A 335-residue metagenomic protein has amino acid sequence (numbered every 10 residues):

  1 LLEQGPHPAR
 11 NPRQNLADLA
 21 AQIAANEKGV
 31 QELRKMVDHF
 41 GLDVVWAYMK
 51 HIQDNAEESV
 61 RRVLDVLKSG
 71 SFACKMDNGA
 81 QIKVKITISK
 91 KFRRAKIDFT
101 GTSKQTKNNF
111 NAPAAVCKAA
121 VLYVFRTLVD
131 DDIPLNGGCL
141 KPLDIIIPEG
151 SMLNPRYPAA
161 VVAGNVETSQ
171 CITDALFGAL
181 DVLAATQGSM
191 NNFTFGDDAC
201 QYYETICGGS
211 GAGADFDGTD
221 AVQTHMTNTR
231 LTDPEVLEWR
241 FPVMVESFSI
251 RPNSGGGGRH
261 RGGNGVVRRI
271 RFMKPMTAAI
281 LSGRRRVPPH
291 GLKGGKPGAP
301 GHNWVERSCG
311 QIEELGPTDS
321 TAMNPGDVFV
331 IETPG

Functional and structural regions predicted by a protein language model:
L1-K96, T100-G335: Glycine/proline-enriched, intrinsically flexible loops and inter-domain linkers
